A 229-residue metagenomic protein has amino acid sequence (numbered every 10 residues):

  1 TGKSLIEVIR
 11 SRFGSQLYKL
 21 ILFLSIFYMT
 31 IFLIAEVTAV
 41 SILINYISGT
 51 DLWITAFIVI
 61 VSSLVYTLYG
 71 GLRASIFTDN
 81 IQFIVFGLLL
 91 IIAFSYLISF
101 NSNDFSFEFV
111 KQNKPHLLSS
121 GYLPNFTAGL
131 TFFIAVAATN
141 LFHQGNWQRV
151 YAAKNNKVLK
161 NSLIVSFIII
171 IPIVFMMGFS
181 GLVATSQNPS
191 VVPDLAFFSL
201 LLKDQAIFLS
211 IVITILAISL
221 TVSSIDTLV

Functional and structural regions predicted by a protein language model:
T1-Y69, V150-V229: Helix-loop-helix junctions that connect adjacent transmembrane helices in secondary transporters/permeases, recognized
A35-E36, V65-G70, V85-Y96, F100 (+2 more regions): Membrane-embedded alpha-helical core segments of multi-pass
S48, F94-A137, S199: Helix-loop-helix junctions that connect adjacent transmembrane segments in multi-pass membrane transporters
I81-S95, S166-G178: Hydrophobic alpha-helical membrane-insertion segments
F132-L141, V174-M176, T227: Small-residue-rich midsections of specific transmembrane alpha-helices
